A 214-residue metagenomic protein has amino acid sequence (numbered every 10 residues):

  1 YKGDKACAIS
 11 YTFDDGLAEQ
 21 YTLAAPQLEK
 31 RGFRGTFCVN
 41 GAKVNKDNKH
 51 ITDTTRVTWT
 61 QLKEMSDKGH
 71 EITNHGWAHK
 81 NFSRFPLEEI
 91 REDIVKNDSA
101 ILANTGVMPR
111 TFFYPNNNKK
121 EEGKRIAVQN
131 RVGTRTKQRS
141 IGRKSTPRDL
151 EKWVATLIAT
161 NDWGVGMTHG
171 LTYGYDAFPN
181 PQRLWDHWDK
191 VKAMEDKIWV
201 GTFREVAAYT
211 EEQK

Functional and structural regions predicted by a protein language model:
Y1-G3, L102, G133-Q138, G142-S145 (+2 more regions): C-terminal domain-boundary segment and adjacent tail
C7-I9, E19, E29-V132, Q138 (+1 more regions): Metal-dependent polysaccharide deacetylase catalytic core of the NodB/CE4 family, i.e., the active-site-bearing domain
Q20-T22, D149-L150: Short, acidic/polar
A24, K49-I51, G123-I126, P179 (+1 more regions): Short aromatic-enriched loop/helix-cap "lid" or pocket-rim segments at secondary-structure transitions that line
P26, R31, N40, L184-W185 (+1 more regions): N-terminal structural segment of carbohydrate-active enzymes
K152-T156: Short, surface-exposed beta-strand/loop micro-motifs that present aromatic residues
